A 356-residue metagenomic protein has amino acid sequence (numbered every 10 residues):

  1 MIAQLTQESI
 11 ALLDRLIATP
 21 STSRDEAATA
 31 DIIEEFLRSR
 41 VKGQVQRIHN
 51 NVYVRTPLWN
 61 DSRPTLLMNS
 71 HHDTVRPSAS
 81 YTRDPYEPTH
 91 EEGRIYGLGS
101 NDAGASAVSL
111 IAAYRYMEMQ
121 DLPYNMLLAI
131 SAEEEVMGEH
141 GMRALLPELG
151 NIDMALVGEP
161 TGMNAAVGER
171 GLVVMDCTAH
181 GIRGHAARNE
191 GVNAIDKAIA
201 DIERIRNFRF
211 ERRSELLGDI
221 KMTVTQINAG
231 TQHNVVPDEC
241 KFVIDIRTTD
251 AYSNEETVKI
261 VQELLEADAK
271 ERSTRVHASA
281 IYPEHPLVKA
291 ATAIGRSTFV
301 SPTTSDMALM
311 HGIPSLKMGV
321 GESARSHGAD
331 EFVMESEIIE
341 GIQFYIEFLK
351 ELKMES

Functional and structural regions predicted by a protein language model:
M1-P77, E239-V243, T257-I260, E335-I339 (+1 more regions): N-terminal helical capping/dimerization or prosegment-like subdomains of hydrolases acting on amide or phosphate bonds
Q4, V167-G168, D176-S356: Metal-dependent amide/peptide-bond hydrolase catalytic core, centered on the "pita-bread" metallohydrolase fold
I33, A107-M117, L145, A198-D201 (+2 more regions): Buried hydrophobic packing segments
R38-G43, H49-N50, D61-R63, E118-P123 (+4 more regions): Short glycine/proline-enriched coil/turn segments at helix->beta-strand junctions
R63-L127: Active-site metal-coordination/substrate-binding segment of hydrolases, especially metallo-dependent peptidases
L66-M68, A129, L156, L316-M318: Hydrophobic/aromatic beta-strand patches that form the interior of the parallel beta-sheet core in alpha/beta enzyme
H72, E134, P160, A186 (+1 more regions): Active-site metal-binding loops of divalent metal-dependent hydrolases
A107-V174, T178, M354-S356: Acidic/histidine-rich catalytic neighborhood of metal-dependent amide-processing enzymes
